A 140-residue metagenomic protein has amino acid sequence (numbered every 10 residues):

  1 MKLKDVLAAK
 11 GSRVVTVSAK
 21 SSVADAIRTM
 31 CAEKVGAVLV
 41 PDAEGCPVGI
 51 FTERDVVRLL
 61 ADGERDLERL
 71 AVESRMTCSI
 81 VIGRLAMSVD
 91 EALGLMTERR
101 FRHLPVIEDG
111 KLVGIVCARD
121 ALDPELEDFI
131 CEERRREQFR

Functional and structural regions predicted by a protein language model:
M1-S12, T52-I82, S88-T97, C117-R140: Tandem CBS (Bateman) regulatory domains
K2-K20, D42-C46: Short, charged helix-to-loop "capping" segments that act as catalytic/coupling loops
V14-V17, P47, D66, I80-G83 (+1 more regions): Short N-terminal micro-motifs specific to bacterial/archaeal maturation and metal-cluster initiation sites
T16-K34, P41, I82-R100, I107: The conserved cystathionine-beta-synthase
I27-T29, A43-G45, G63-R65, R75: Short hydrophobic/aromatic-rich motifs at helix boundaries and adjacent loops
M30-E33, V38-R54, M96, L104-R119: A glycine-centered beta-loop-beta connector
